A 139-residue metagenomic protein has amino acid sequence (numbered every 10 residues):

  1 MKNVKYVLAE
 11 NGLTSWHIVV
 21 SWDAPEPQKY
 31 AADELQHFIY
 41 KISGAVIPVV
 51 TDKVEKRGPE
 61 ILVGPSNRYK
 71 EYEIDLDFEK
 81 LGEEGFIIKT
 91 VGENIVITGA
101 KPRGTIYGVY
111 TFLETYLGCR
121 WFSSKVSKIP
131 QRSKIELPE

Functional and structural regions predicted by a protein language model:
M1-E139: Contiguous, structured surface segment used for ligand recognition
